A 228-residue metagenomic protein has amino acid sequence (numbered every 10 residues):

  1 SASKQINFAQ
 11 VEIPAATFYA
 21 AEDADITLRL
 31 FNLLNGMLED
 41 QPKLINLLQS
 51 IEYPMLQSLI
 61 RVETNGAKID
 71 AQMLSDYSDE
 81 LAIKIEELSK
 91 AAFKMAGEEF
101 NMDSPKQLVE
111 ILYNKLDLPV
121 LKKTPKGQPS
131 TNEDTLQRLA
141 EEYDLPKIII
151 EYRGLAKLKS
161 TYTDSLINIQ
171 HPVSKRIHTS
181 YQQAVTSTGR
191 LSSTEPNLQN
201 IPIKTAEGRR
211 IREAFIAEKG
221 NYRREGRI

Functional and structural regions predicted by a protein language model:
S1-R209, I216-Y222, G226-I228: Conserved "right-hand" nucleotidyltransferase catalytic core of DNA-directed polymerases
